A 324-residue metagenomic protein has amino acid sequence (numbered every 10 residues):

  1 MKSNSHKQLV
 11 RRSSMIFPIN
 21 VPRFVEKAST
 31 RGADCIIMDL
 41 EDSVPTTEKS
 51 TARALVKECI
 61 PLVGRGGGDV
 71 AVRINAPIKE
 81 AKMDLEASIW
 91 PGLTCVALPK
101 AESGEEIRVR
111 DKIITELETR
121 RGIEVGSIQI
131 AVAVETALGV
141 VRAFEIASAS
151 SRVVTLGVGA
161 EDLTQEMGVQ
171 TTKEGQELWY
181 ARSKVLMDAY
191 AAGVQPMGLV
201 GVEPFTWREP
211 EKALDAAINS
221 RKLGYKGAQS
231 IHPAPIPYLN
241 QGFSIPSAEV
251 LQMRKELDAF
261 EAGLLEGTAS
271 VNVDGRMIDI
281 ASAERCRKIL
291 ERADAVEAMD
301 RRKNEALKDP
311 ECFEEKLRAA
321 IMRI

Functional and structural regions predicted by a protein language model:
M1-I324: Expand to "…catalyze enediolate/carbanion chemistry for C-C bond making/breaking, isomerization, decarboxylation
